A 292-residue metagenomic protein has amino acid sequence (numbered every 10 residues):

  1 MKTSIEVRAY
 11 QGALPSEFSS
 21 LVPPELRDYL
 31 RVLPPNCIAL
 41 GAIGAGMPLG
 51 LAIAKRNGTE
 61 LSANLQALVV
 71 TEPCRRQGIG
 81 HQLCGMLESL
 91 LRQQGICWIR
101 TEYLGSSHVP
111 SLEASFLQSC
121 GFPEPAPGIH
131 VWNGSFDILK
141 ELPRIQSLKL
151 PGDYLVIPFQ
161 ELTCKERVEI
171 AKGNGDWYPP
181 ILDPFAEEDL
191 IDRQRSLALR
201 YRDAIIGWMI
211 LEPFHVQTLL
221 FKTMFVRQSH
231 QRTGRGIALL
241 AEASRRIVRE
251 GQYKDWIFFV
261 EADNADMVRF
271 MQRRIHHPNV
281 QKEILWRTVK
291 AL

Functional and structural regions predicted by a protein language model:
M1-P35, P143-I181: Short amphipathic alpha-helix that is part of the acyltransferase structural core
M1-T59, D266-V280, I284-R287: Hydrophobic, helix-prone linear segments
P23-A39, I43-G44, L49-S62, Q66-L68 (+1 more regions): A conserved beta-strand-loop-helix scaffold within acyl/acetyltransferase catalytic domains
V70, R76-Q93, V226, R232-R245 (+1 more regions): Conserved acetyl-CoA-binding loop-helix of GNAT-fold acetyltransferases
H81, Q93-C97, G105-P127, A262-Q281: Conserved active-site alpha-helix within GNAT-family acetyltransferase domains
L91-S106, I247-V260: Conserved GNAT acetyl-CoA-binding A-motif
I129-L162, R274-L292: C-terminal "cap" of GNAT-fold acetyltransferases
Q231-L292: C-terminal structured domain segments across diverse proteins
